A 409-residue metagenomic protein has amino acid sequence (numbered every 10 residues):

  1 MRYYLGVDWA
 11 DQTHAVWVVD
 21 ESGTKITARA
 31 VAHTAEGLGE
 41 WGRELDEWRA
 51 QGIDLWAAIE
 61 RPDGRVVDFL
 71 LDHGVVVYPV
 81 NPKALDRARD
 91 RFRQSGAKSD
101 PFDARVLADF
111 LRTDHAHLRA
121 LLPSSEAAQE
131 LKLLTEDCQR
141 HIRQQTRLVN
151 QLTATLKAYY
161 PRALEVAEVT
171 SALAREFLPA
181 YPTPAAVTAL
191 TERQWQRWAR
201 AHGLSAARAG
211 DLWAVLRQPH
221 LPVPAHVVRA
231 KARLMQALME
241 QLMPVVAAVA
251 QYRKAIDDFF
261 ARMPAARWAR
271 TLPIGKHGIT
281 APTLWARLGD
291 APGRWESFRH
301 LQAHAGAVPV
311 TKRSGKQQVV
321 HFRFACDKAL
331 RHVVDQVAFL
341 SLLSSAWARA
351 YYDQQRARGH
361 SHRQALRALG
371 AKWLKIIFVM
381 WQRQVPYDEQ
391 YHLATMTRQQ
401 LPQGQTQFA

Functional and structural regions predicted by a protein language model:
M1-A409: A detector of single, family-specific signature residues that are central to catalytic or substrate-handling motifs
